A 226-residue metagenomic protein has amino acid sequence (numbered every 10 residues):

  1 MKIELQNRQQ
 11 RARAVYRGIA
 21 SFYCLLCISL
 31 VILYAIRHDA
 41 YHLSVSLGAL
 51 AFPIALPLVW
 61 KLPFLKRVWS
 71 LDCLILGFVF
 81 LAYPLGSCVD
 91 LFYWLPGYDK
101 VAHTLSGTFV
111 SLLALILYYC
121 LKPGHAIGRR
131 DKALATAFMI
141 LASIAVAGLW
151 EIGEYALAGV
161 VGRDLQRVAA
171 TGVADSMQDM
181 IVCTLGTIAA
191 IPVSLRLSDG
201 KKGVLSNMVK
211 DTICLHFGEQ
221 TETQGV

Functional and structural regions predicted by a protein language model:
E4-F22: N-terminal membrane topogenic signal
Q9, H38, L58-L71, H125-D131: Membrane-interface helix-boundary motifs at transmembrane edges
L33-Y41, L62-L65, C88-Y98: Membrane-interface helix caps and helix-loop-helix hairpins in membrane proteins
S44-G48, K66-F78, K100-H103: Cytoplasmic-side transmembrane-helix entry/capping segments in multi-pass membrane proteins
P53-P57, F78-G86, S111, L115 (+2 more regions): Alpha-helical transmembrane segments of multi-pass membrane proteins
V89-D99, I144-I188, P192: Interfacial helix-loop-helix junctions of multi-pass membrane proteins
L105-K122, G159-L165, T184-L197: Membrane-interfacial alpha-helical segments at the cytosolic side of multi-pass membrane proteins
K201-V226: Short, highly charged, low-complexity non-transmembrane loops/tails of multi-pass membrane proteins
